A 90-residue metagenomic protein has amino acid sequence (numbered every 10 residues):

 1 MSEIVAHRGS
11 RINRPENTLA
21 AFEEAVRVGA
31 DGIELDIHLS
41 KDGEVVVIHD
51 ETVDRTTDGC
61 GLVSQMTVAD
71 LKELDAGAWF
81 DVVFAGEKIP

Functional and structural regions predicted by a protein language model:
E3-V5, G32: Structural preference for beta-strand elements that scaffold enzyme active sites
A6-E16, F80-I89: Active-site mouth loops of central-metabolism enzymes
H7, A25, D36, L71: Conserved, mostly hydrophobic/aromatic
S10, I37-L39, T52-V53: Short, glycine/acidic-enriched loop or turn micro-motifs at the edges of active sites
R14-E24: Short, acidic/polar
V28-A30: Structural motif
I33, I37-V46: Short acidic, Gly/Ser-rich segments with clustered Asp/Glu that frequently serve as metal-coordination loops in enzyme
H49-P90: Metal-dependent phosphodiesterase/phospholipase catalytic core, i.e., the His/Asp/Glu-rich active-site region
